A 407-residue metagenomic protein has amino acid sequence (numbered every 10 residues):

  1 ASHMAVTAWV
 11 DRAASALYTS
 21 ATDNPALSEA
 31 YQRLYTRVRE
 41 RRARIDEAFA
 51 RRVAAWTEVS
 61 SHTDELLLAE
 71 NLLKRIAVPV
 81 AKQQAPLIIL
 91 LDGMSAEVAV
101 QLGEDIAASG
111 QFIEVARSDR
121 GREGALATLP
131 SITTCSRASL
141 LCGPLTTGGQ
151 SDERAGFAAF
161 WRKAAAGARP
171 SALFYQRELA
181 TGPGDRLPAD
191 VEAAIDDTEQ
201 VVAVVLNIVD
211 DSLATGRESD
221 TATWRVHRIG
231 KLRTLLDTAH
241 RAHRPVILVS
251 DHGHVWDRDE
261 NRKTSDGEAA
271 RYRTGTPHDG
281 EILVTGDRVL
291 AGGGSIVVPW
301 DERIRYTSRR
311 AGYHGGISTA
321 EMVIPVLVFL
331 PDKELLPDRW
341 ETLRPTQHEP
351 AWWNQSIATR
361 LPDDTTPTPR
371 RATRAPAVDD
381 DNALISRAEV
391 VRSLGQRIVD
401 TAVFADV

Functional and structural regions predicted by a protein language model:
A1-V407: Feature captures the catalytic ectodomains and active-site-proximal regions of enzymes that hydrolyze or transfer
